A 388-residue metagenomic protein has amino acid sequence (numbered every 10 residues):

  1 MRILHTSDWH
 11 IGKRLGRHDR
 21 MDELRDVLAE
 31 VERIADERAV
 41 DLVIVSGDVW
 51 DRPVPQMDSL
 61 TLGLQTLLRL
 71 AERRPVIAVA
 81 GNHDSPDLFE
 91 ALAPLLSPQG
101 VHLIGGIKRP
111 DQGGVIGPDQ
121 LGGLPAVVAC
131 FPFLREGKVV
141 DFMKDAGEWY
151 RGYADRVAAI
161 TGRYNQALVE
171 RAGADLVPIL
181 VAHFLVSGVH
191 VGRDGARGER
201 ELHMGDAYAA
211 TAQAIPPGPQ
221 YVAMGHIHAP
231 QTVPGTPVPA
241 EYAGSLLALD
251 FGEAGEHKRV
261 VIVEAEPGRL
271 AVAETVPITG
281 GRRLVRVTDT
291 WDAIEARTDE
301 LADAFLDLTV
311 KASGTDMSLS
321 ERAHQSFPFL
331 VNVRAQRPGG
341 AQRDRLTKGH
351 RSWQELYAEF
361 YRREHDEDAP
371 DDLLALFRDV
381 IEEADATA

Functional and structural regions predicted by a protein language model:
M1-E72, R378-E383, T387-A388: N-terminal active-site segment of His-dependent metallophosphoesterases
T6-S7, V43-D48, V76-N82, H102-I107 (+3 more regions): Active-site neighborhood of phospho(di)ester-bond hydrolases with catalytic His/Asp-centered motifs
H10-G12, V40-D58, P75-D87, V186-A207: Active-site neighborhood of divalent metal-dependent phosphoester/pyrophosphate hydrolases
R14-G16, V49-L67, A80-G100, I104-G105 (+3 more regions): Metal-dependent catalytic neighborhoods of phosphoester/phosphodiester hydrolases
E37, L42, E264-A388: Accessory, non-catalytic peripheral segments of nucleic-acid enzymes
A91-P94, P98-M204, E266: Conserved catalytic scaffold of divalent metal-dependent phosphoesterases
P98-G100, V186-R269: Conserved beta-sheet core of the metallophosphoesterase superfamily
Q112-V127, F131, V238-F305: Binuclear metal-dependent phosphoesterase catalytic core
